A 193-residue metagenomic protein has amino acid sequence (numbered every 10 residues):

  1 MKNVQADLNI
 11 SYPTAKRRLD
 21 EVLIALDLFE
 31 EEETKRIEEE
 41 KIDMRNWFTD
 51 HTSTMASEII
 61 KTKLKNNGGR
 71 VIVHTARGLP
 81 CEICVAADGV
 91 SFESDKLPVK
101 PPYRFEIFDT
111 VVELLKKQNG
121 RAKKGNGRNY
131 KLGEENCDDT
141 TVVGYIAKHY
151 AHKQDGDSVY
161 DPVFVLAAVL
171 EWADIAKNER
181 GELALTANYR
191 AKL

Functional and structural regions predicted by a protein language model:
N9, G133-D161: Short helix-coil junctions and helix-kink-helix linkers
P13: Key DNA-contact positions within bacterial/archaeal DNA-binding proteins
K16, D155-W172: Short amphipathic alpha-helical interaction segments
L23, D27-E30, E171: C-terminal flanking helix
L28-I42: Short Lys/Arg-enriched helix C-cap and helix-to-coil transition segments that create basic nucleic-acid-contact patches
T49-Y130: Long, low-complexity, charged/polar intrinsically disordered regions in eukaryotic proteins
E171-A184: A short, conserved structural fragment
G181-L193: Short, cationic-aromatic polyanion-contact patches
